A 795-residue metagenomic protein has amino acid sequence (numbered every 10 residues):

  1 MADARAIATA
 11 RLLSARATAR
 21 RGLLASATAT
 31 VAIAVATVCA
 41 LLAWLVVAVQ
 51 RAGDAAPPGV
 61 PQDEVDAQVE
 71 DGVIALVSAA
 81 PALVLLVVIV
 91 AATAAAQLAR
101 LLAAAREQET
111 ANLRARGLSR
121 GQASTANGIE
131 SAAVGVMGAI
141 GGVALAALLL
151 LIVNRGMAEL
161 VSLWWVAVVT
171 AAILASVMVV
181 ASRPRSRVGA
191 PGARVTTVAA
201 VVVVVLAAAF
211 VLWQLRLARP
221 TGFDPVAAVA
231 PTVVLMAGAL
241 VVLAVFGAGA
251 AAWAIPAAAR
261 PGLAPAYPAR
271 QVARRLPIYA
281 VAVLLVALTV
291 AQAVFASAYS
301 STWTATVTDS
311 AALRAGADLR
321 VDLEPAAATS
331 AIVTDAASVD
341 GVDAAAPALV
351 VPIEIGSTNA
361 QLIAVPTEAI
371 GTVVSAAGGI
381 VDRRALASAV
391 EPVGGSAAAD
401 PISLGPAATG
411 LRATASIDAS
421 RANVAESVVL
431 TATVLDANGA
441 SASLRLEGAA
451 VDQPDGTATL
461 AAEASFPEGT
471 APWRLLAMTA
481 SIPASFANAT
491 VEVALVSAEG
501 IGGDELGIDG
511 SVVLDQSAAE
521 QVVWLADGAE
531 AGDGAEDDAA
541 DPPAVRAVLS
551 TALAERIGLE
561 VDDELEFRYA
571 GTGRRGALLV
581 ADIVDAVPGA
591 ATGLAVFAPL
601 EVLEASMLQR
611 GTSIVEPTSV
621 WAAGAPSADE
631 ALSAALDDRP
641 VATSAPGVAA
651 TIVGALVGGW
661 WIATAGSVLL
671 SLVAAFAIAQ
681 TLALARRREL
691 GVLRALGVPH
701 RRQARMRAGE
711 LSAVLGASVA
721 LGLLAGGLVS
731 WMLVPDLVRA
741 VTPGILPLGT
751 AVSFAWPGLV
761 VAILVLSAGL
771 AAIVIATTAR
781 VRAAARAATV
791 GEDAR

Functional and structural regions predicted by a protein language model:
M1-V49, G72-S78, A82-V84, A91-A94 (+7 more regions): Alpha-helical transmembrane segments, especially those used as permease/efflux helices and single-pass anchors
A4-A6, A52-V65, A147-L149, L690 (+1 more regions): Peri-membrane helix termini and adjoining interfacial loops of integral membrane proteins
R20-L23, A91-V134, V673-V719, A794: Interfacial "coupling" helices/loops that link adjacent transmembrane helices in transporter permeases
G22-A27, W44-V84, R219-A230, L579 (+2 more regions): Peri-transmembrane interface segments
A48-V65, E70, Y299-V333, P747 (+2 more regions): Membrane-interface junction motifs in transport/secretion proteins
T221-G222, A228-A397: Juxtamembrane segments of multi-pass membrane proteins
I332, S338, P352-E354, Q361-A642: Basic-flanked hydrophobic alpha-helices used for secretion and membrane insertion
P617-V620, D638-P735, R739-V752, G758 (+2 more regions): C-terminal transmembrane helical bundles of large multi-pass transporters and their helix-start/helix-kink determinants
